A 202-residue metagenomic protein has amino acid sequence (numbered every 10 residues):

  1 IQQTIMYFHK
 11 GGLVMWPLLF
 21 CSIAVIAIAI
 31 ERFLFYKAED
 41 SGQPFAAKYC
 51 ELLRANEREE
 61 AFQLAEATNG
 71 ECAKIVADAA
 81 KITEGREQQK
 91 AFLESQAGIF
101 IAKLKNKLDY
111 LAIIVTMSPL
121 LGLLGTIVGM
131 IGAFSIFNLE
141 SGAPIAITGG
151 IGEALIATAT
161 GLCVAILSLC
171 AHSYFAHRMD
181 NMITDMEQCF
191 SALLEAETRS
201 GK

Functional and structural regions predicted by a protein language model:
I1-P44, A171: Hydrophobic membrane-targeting segments
Q2-G11, E94-S118, P144-I156: Alpha-helical membrane-interface segments at transmembrane helix boundaries
G12, I26, A61, V76 (+3 more regions): Residue-level signature of catalytic and energy-coupling elements of molecular machines, predominantly ATP/GTP-dependent
P17-I30, I114-L124, T160-V164: Lipid-exposed faces of alpha-helical membrane segments in multi-pass integral membrane proteins
E31, E153, E187: Acidic-residue sensor for enzyme active/binding pockets
E39-L124, V128-L139, A171-K202: Predominantly long cytosolic amphipathic alpha-helical stalk/bundle segments
I145, G149-H172, A176: Pore-lining and gate-forming transmembrane alpha-helices of multi-pass membrane transport proteins
